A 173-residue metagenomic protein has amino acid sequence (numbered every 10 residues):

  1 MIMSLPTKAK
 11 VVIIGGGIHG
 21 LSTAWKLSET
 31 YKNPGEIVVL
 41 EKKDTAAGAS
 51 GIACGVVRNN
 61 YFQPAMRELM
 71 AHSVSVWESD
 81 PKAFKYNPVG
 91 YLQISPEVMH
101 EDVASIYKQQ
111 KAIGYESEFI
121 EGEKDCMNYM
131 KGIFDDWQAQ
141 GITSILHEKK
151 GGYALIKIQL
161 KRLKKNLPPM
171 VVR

Functional and structural regions predicted by a protein language model:
S4-H19, V38: Beta1/beta-strand and adjacent pyrophosphate-binding region of the FAD-binding site in flavoprotein oxidoreductases
S4-P6, Y31, Y86: Short, flexible hinge/linker loops that cap or flank conserved catalytic cores
G15, E41, S95: Short beta-strand/turn micro-motifs composed of small residues that flank or help shape donor/cofactor-binding pockets
L21-W25, K161: Short, hydrophobic alpha-helix immediately C-terminal to the catalytic nucleophile
A24, S28, N166: Gly/Ala-rich phosphate-binding loop of Rossmann-like dinucleotide-binding domains, activating on the conserved
S28-S50: Glycine-rich FAD pyrophosphate-binding loop
C54-D136, I142-T143: Dinucleotide-binding Rossmann-like beta1-alpha1 core, especially the glycine-rich loop that anchors the ADP
L146-R173: Helical element adjacent to the flavin cofactor pocket in flavoenzyme catalytic cores
